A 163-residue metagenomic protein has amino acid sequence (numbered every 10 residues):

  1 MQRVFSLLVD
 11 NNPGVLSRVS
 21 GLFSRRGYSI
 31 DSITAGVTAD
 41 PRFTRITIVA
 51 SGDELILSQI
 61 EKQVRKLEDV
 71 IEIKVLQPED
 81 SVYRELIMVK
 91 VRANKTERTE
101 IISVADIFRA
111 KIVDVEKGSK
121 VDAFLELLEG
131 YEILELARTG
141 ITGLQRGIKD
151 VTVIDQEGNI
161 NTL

Functional and structural regions predicted by a protein language model:
M1-V4, L8-T44, V49-L86, K90-L163: Long, contiguous binding/interaction regions
